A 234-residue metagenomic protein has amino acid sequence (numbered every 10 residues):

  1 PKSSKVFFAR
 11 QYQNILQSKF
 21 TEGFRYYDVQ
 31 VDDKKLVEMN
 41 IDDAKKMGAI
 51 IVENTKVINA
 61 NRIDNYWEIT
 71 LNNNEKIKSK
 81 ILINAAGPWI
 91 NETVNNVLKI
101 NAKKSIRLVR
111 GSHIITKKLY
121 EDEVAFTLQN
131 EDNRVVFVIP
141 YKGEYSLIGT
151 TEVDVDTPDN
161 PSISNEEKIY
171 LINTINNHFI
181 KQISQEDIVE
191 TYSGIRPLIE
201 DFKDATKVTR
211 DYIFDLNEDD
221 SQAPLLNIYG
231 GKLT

Functional and structural regions predicted by a protein language model:
P1-M47, V52, A60-N65, K181 (+2 more regions): Flavin (FAD/FMN) cofactor-binding and adjacent substrate-gating region of FAD-dependent oxidoreductase domains
D33-K35, D43, M47, V97-I148 (+1 more regions): C-terminal catalytic lobe of FAD-dependent flavoproteins
N54-I58, N72-N73: Conserved SAM/SAH-binding loop
N65-E68, D122-V124: Short, hydrophobic/aromatic-rich segments at coil-to-beta transitions
N72-I81, A85: Core beta-strand elements of the Rossmann-like FAD/NAD(P) dinucleotide-binding domain in flavoenzyme oxidoreductases
N84-I100: Flavin (primarily FAD) binding-site architecture
